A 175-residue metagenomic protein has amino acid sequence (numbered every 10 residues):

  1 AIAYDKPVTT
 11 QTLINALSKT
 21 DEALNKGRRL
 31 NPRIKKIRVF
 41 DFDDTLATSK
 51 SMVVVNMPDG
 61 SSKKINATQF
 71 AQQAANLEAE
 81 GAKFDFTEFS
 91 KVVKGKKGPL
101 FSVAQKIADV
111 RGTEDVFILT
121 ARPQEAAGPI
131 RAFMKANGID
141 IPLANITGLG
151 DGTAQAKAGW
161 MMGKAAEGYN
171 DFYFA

Functional and structural regions predicted by a protein language model:
A1, K36-R38, K157-A175: Conserved Lys-Pro-Asp/Glu-containing loop-to-beta segment of HAD-superfamily phosphomonoesterases, centered on
K6, Q11-L24, N31-Q155: Alpha-helical substrate-recognition element adjacent to the catalytic core
